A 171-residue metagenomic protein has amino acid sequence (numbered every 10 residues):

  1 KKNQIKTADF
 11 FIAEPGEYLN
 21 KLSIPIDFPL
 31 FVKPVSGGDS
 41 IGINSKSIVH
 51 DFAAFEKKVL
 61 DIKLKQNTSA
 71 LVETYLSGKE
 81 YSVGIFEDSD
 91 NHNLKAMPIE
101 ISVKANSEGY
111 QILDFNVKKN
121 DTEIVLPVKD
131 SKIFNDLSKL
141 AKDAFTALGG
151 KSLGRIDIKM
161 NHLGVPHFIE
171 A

Functional and structural regions predicted by a protein language model:
K1-L71, S77, S89, S138: Active-site nucleotide/adenylate-binding loops and adjacent lid/helix of ATP-dependent enzymes
Q4, D130-A171: ATP-dependent carboxylate activation and anion-phosphoryl transfer catalytic cores that bind Mg-ATP to form
I12, P98-E100, A171: Short clusters of small/polar residues that mark proteolytic maturation junctions
I24-P25, G78, S107, L153: A generic fold-level signal
D27-P29, E80-S82, R155, F168: Broad gene-expression machinery/nucleic-acid interaction feature
V32, V72-E73, I156, I169: Active-site flanking residues adjacent to catalytic metal/cofactor-binding acidic residues
H50-I133, K139, M160-H167: Phosphate-binding site of ATP-dependent enzymes
